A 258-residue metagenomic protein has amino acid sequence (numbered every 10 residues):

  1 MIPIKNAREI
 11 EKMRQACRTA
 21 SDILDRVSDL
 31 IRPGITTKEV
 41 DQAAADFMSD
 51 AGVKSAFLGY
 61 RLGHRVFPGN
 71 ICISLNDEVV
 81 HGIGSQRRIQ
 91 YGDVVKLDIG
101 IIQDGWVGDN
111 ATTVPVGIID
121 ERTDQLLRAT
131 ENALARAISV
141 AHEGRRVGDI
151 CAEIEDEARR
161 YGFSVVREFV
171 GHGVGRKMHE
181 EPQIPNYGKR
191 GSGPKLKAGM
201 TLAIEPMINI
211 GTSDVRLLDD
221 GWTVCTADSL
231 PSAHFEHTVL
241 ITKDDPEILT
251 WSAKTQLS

Functional and structural regions predicted by a protein language model:
M1-S258: Active-site neighborhoods and metal-handling regions in enzymes and metal-associated proteins
